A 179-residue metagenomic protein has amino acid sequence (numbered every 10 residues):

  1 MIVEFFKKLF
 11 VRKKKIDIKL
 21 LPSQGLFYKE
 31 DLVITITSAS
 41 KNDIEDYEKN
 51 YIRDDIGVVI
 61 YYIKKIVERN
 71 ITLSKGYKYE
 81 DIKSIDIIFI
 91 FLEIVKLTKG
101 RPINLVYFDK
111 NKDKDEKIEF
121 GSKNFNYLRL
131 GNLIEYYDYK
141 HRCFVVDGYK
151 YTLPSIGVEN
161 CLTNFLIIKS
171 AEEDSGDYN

Functional and structural regions predicted by a protein language model:
M1-N179: Long C-terminal interaction/binding lobes of large macromolecular proteins
